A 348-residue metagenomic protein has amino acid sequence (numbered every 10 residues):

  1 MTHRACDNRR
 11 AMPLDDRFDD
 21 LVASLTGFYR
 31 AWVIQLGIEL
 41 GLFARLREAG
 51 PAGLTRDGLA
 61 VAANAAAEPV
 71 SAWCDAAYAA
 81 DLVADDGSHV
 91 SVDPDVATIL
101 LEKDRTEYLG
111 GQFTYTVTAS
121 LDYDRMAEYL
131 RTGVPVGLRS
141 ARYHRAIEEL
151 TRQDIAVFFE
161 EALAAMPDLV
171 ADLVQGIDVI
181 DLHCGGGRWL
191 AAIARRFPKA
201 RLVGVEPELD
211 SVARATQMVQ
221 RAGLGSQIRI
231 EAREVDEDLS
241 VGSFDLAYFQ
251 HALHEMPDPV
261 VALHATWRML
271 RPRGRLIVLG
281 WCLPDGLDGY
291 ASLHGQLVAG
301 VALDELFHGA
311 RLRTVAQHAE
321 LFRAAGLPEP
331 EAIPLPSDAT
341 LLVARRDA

Functional and structural regions predicted by a protein language model:
S24-F28, L36, A76-I177: Conserved Class I S-adenosyl-L-methionine-dependent methyltransferase catalytic core
I180, L190-V235: Class I SAM-dependent methyltransferase SAM/SAH-binding core
L224, M256-P257, L270-R271: Helix-to-beta-strand junctions that scaffold the AdoMet/dcAdoMet cofactor pocket in Class I SAM-dependent enzymes
D236-A247: A short acidic, Gly/Pro-enriched loop at the edge of an enzyme's catalytic core that lines a small-molecule cofactor
D245-P259: A short SAM/SAH-binding and catalytic strip from SAM-dependent methyltransferases
V260-P272: A short glycine-rich, Lys/Arg-flanked "PGG" loop and its adjoining helix->strand segment in the class I
L279-A325, P330-A332: C-terminal alpha-helical "lid/dimerization" subdomain adjacent to the S-adenosyl-L-methionine
A325-A348: Core SAM-dependent methyltransferase catalytic element
